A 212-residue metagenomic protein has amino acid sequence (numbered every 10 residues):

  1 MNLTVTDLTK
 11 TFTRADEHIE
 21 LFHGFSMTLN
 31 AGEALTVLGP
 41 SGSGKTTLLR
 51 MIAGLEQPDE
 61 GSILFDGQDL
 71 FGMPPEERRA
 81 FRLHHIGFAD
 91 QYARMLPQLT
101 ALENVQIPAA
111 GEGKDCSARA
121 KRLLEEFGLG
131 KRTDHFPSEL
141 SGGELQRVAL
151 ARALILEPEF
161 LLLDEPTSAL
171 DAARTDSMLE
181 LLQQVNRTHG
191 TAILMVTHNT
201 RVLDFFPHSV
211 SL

Functional and structural regions predicted by a protein language model:
A53: Helix-to-loop junction immediately C-terminal to a conserved catalytic motif
G61-D69: Conserved ABC transporter NBD signature motif
L99-Q106: Short coil-to-helix segment of the ABC ATPase nucleotide-binding domain corresponding to the Q-loop/switch region
F136-L140, E144-L145: Conserved ABC ATPase signature
L150: Hydrophobic anchor residue at the start of the ABC signature
I155-E159: A short, proline-enriched helix->beta-strand linker immediately N-terminal to the Walker B motif in ABC-type P-loop
L161-D164: Catalytic Walker B motif of ABC-type/P-loop ATPase nucleotide-binding domains
